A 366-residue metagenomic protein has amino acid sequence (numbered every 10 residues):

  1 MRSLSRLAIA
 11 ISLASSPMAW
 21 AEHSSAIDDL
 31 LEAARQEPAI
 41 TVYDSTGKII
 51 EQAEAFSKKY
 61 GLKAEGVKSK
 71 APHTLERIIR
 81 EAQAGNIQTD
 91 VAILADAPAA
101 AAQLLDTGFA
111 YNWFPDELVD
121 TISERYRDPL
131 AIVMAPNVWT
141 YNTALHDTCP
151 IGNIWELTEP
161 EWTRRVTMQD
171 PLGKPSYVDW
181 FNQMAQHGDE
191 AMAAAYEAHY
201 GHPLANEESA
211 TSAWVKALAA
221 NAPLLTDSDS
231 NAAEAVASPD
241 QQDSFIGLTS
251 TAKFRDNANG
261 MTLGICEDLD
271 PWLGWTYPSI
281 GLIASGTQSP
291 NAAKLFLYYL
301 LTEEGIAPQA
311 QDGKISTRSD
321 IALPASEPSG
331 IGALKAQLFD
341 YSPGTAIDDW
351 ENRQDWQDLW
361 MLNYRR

Functional and structural regions predicted by a protein language model:
R6-S16: Bacterial N-terminal signal peptides
H23, D340-R366: Conserved C-terminal helix/tail region of periplasmic/extracytoplasmic solute-binding proteins
A26-R35, Y43-K63: Short, polar/charged alpha-helical segment
V42, G85-L94, L225, Q242-S250 (+1 more regions): Paired acidic/hydrophobic, glycine-rich loop segments that form the ligand-binding mouth/hinge of periplasmic-binding
Y43-E54, V67-I79, I87-A237: Extracytoplasmic ligand-binding site segments that recognize negatively charged/polar headgroups
P98-Q103, A237, Q242-G264: A ligand-binding cleft/hinge motif common to bilobed small-molecule-binding domains
T121, M134-N137, S209-L218, G260-S285: Periplasmic-binding protein-like
W275, S279-G344: Mature extracytoplasmic/periplasmic domains
